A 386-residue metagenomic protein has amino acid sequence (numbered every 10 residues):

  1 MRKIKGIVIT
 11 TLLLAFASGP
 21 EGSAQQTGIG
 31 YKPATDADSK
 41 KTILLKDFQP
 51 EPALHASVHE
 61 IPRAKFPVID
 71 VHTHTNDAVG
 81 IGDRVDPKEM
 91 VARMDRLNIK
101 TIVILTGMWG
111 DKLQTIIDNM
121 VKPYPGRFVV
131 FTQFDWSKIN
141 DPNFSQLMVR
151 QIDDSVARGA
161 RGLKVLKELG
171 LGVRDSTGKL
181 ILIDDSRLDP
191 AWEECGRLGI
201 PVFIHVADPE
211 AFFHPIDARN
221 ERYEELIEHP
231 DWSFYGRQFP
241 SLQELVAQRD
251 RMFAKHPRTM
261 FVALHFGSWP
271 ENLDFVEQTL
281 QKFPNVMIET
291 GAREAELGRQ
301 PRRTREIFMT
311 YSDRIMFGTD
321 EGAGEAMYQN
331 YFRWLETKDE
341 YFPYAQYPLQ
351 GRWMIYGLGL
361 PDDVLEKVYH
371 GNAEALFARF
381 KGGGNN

Functional and structural regions predicted by a protein language model:
I7-G19: Bacterial N-terminal signal peptides
P33-P50, L113-W232: Active-site gating/metal-coordination segments in enzymes
L54-K88, A92, H370: Mature N-terminal segment immediately following signal peptide/propeptide cleavage in secreted/periplasmic
V58-R63, M90-R96, T115-F128, R150-A160 (+4 more regions): Acidic (Asp/Glu)-rich catalytic clusters
V68-T73, T101-I104, V129-Q133, L163-V165 (+4 more regions): Hydrophobic faces of well-ordered beta-strands that scaffold small-molecule active sites in alpha/beta enzyme cores
T73-H74, D83, E89-D111, F128-D135 (+2 more regions): Divalent metal-dependent hydrolysis catalytic cores, especially in the metallo-beta-lactamase
N76-V85, L105-Q114, S137-Q146, V173 (+4 more regions): Acidic-and-aromatic substrate-binding clefts and catalytic sites of carbohydrate-active enzymes
R237-N386: H/E-rich (His + Asp/Glu) clusters that bind or coordinate divalent metals
